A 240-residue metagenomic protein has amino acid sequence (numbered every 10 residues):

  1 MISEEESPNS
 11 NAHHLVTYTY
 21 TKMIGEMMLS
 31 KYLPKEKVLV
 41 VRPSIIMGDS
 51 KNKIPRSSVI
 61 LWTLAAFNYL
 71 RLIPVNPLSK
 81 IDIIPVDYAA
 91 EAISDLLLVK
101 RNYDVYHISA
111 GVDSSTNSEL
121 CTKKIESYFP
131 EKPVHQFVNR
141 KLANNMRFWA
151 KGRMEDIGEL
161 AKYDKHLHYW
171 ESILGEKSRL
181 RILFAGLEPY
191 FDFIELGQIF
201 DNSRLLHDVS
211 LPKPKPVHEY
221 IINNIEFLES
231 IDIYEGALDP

Functional and structural regions predicted by a protein language model:
I2-R42: Active-site Tyr-X1-5-Lys
E5-L15, S44-I45, R71-D82, Y103-S109 (+2 more regions): Glycine- and acidic
Y18, R56, S79-D82, V86 (+3 more regions): Aromatic-acidic/polar surface patches that form glycan- and anion
M27-I81, V86-L97, T122-Y128: NAD(P)-dependent short-chain dehydrogenase/reductase
S50-K51, L78-E91, Y106-H168, N223: Substrate-binding strand-loop-helix patch in Rossmann-like NAD(P)-dependent oxidoreductase/epimerase domains
L97-R101, F129, D232: Short, hydrophobic alpha-helical segments
K132-K162, L167, L180-P240: Amphipathic terminal alpha-helices
